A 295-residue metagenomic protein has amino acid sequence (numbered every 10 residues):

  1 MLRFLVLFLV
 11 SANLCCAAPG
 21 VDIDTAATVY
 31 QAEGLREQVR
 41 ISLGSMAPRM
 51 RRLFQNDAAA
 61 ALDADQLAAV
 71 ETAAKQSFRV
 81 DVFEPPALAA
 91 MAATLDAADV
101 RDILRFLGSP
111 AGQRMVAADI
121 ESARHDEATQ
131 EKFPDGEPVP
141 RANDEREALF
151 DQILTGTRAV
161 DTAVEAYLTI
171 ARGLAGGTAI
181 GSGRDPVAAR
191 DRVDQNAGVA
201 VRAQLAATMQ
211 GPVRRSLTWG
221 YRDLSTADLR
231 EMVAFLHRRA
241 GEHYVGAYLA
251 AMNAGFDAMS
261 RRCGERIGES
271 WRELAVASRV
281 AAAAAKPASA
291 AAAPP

Functional and structural regions predicted by a protein language model:
L2-A12: Sec-dependent N-terminal signal peptides
V10-V21: Bacterial Sec-dependent signal peptides at the C-terminal "C-region" and cleavage site
P19-E127, C263, A285: N-terminal Sec/ER secretory leader and immediately downstream segment of secreted/extracellular precursors
T25-A26, S42, M46, V70 (+15 more regions): Stable alpha-helical elements in mature extracytoplasmic
T28, A32-V39, E71-F78, A87-M91 (+9 more regions): Second-shell loop/turn segments in exported
A118, A123-E131, D135-A142, Y248 (+1 more regions): Outer-membrane beta-barrel domain signature
E121-R222: Extended amphipathic alpha-helical interaction segments
Q195, A203-P295: A cross-kingdom marker for long, charged
